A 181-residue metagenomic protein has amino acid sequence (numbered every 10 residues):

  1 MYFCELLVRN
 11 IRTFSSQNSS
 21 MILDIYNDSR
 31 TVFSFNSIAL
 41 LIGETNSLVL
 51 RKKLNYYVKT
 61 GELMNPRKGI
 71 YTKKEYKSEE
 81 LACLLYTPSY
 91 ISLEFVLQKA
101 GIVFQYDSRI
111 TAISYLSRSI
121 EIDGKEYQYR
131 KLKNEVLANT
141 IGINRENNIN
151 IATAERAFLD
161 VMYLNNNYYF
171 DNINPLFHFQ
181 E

Functional and structural regions predicted by a protein language model:
Y2-Y90: Short beta-edge/loop segments at beta->alpha junctions of small alpha/beta modules that act as binding/recognition
K73-E181: Nucleic-acid-binding surface
